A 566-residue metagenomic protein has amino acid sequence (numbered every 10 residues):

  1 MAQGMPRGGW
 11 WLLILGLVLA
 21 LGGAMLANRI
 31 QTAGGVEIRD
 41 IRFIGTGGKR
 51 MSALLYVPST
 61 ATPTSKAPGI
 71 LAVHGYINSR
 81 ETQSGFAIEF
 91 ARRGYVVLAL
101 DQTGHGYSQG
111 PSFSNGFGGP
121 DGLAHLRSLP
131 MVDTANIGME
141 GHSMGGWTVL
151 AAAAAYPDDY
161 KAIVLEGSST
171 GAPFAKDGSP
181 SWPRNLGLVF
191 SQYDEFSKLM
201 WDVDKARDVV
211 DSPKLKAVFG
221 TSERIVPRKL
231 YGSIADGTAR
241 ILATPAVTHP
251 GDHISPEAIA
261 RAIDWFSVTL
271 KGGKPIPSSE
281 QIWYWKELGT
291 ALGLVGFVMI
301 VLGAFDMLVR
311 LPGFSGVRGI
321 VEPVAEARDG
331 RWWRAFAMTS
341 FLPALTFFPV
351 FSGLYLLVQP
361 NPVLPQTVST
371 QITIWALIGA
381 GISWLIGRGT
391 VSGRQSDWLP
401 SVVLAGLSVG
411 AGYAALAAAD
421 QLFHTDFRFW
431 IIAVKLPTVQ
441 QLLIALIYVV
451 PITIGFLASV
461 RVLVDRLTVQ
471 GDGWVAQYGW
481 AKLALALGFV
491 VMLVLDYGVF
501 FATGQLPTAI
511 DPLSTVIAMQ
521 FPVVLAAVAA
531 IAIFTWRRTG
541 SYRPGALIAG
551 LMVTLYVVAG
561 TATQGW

Functional and structural regions predicted by a protein language model:
Q3-I44, S52-L54: An N-terminal hydrophobic leader/cap segment in hydrolases
Q3-W10, L288, E326-A337: N-terminal export and membrane-targeting signals
A20, G296-D306, L493, Y556-V557: Helical transmembrane-bundle signal
A24-M25, L302-M307, A344-S352: Alpha-helical transmembrane segments of multi-pass membrane proteins
I30-I282: Soluble extramembrane regions of membrane proteins in the secretory/endomembrane system
E280-L294: Juxtamembrane/start-of-transmembrane alpha-helix segments at the extracytoplasmic/lumenal side of membrane anchors
V295-T339: Juxtamembrane interface at the cytosolic side of transmembrane helices
A335-W566: Alpha-helical transmembrane segments of integral membrane proteins
